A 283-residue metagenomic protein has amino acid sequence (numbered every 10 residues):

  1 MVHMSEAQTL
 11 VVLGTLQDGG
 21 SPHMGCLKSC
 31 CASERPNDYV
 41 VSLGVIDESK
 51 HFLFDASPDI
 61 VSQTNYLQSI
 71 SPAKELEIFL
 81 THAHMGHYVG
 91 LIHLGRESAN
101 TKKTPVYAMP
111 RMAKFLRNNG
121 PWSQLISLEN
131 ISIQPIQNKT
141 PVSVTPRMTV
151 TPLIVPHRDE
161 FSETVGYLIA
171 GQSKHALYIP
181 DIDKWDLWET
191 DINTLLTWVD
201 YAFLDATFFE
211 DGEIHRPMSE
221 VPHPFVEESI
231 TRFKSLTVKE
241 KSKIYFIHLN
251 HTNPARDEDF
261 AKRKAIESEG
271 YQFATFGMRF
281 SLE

Functional and structural regions predicted by a protein language model:
S5-V11: Extreme N-terminal starter segment of soluble prokaryotic enzymes
T9, K50, K103-P105, S132 (+2 more regions): Residues at the starts of beta-strands that form the adenosine-phosphate
G14-T15, G19-V45, L128-N130, P135-M218: Active-site-proximal loop/helix segment associated with metal-binding centers of metalloenzymes
S21-A83, V89-A99, W188-T194, S229: Pre-active-site segment of Zn-dependent metallo-hydrolases
L53-S57, E75-H87, L91, Y107-P110 (+4 more regions): Active-site neighborhood of phospho(di)ester-bond hydrolases with catalytic His/Asp-centered motifs
S71-A73, S98-K102, S123-S132: A short alpha->loop->secondary-structure connector
R111-P121: A short, active-site helix/loop in glycosyltransferases that binds the activated sugar's phosphate group
S173-H175, I182-R279: Cap/insert and terminal regions of metallo-dependent hydrolase folds
